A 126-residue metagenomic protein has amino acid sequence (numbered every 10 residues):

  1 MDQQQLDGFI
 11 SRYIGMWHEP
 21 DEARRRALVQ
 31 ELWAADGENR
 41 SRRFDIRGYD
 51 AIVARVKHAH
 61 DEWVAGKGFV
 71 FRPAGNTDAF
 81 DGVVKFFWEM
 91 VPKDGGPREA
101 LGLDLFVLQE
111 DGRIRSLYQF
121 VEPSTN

Functional and structural regions predicted by a protein language model:
M1-L32: Short acidic-aromatic low-complexity motifs
L6-M16, S41-R42, A59-W63, R115: Short, mixed-charge, low-aromatic patches
Y13, V29, G37, I52 (+3 more regions): Hydrophobic pocket/interface hotspot
G15-E19, R43-I46, P92: Short histidine/acidic/glycine/proline-rich micro-motifs that form metal- and phosphate-coordinating active-site loops
R26-G82: A solvent-exposed, acidic/Ser-Thr-rich amphipathic alpha-helical stretch
K57-N126: A beta-strand edge to alpha-helix "cap/lid" segment located at domain peripheries
